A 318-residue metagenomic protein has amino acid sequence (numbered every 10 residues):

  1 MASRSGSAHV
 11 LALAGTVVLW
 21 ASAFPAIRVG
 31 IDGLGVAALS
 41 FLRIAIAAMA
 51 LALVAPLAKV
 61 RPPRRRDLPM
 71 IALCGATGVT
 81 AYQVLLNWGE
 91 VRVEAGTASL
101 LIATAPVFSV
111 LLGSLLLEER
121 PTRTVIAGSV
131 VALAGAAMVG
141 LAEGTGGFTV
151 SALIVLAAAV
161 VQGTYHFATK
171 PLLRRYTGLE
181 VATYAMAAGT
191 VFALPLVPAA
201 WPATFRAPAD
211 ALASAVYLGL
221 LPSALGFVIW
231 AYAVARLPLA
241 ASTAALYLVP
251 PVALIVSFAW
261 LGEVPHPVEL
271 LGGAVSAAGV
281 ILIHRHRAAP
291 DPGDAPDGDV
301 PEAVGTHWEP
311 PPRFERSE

Functional and structural regions predicted by a protein language model:
S5-V10, D32-F41, P63-P69, L141-T164 (+2 more regions): Juxtamembrane helix-entry segments on the extracytoplasmic side of multipass membrane proteins
H9, D32-A81, F108-S109, V161-A168 (+3 more regions): Transmembrane alpha-helices of multi-pass small-molecule transport proteins
A12-L13, I71-G75, N87, S99 (+8 more regions): Residue-level signature of transmembrane alpha-helical cores of multipass secondary-active transporters and flippases
L13, R66-G75, P121-L133, A152 (+2 more regions): Cytoplasmic-side transmembrane-helix entry/capping segments in multi-pass membrane proteins
V18-L19, A23-I27, A52-I102, M138 (+1 more regions): Specific transmembrane alpha-helical segments of multi-pass solute transporters/efflux pumps, especially DMT/EamA
S40-L42, V79, Q83, T97-T104 (+2 more regions): Helix-helix packing/entry segments at the starts of transmembrane helices
L51, A72, L112, P121-E143 (+4 more regions): Hydrophobic transmembrane alpha-helices of multi-pass small-molecule transport proteins
L51, S109-L111, L115, G146-W201 (+3 more regions): Transmembrane alpha-helical segments that form core, pore/gating elements of small-molecule transporters/exporters
